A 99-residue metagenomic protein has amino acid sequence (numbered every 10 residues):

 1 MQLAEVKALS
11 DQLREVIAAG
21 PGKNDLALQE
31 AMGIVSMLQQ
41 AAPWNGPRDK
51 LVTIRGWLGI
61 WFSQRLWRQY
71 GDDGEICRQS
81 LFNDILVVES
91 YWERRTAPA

Functional and structural regions predicted by a protein language model:
M1-V35, F82-R94: Short terminal alpha-helical segments
E15-R65: Amphipathic alpha-helical interaction modules
G56-A99: Amphipathic alpha-helical binding modules
